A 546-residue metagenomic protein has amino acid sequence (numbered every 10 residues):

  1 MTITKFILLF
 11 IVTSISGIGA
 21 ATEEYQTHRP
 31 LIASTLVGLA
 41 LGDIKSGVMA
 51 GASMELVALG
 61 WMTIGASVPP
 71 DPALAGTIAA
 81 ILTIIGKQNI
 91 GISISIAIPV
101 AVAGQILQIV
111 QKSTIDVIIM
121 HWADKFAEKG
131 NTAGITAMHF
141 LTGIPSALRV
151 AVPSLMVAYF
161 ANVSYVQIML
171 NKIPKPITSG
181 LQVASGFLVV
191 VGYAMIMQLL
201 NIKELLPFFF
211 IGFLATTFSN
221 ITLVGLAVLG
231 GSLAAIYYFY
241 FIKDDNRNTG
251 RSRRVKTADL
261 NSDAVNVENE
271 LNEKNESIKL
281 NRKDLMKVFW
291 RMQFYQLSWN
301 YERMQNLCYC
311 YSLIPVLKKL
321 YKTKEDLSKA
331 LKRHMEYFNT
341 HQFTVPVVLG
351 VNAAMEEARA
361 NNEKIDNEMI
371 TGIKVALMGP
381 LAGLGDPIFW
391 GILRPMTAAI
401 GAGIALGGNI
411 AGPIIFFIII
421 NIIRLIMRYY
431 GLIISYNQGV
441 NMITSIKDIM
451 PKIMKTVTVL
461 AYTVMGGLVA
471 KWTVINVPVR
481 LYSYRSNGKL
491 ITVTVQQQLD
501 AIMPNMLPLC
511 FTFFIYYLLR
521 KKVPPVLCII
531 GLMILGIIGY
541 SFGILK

Functional and structural regions predicted by a protein language model:
M1-I7, V37-V48, L82-A97, A402-I414 (+2 more regions): Helix-coil boundary and interhelical linker segments in multi-pass alpha-helical membrane proteins
M1-L74: Hydrophobic transmembrane alpha-helices
L31-G42, T83, F210-T216, F513-L519 (+1 more regions): Generic transmembrane alpha-helix motif of multi-pass integral membrane proteins
S93-S95, S219-S232: Loop-to-transmembrane alpha-helix initiation sites
I94-V189, K319, E325-G466: Helix-loop-helix junctions within the multi-pass membrane cores of secondary transporters/permeases
N162-P176, V474-Q496: Membrane-interface helix termini and inter-helical loops of multi-pass transporters
G230-A235, G536-K546: Juxtamembrane boundary at the C-terminal end of a transmembrane helix
R247-N367: Soluble N-terminal domains of membrane-associated systems
